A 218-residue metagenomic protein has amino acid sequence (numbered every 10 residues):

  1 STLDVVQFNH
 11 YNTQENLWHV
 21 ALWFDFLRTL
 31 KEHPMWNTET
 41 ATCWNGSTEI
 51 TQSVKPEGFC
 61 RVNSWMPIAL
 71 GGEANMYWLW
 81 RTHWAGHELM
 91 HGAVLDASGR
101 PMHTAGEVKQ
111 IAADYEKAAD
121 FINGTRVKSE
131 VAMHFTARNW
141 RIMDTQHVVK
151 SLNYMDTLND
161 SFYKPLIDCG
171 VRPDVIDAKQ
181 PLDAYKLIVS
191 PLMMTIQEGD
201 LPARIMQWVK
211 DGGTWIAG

Functional and structural regions predicted by a protein language model:
D4-G218: Carbohydrate-binding surfaces of carbohydrate-active enzymes
